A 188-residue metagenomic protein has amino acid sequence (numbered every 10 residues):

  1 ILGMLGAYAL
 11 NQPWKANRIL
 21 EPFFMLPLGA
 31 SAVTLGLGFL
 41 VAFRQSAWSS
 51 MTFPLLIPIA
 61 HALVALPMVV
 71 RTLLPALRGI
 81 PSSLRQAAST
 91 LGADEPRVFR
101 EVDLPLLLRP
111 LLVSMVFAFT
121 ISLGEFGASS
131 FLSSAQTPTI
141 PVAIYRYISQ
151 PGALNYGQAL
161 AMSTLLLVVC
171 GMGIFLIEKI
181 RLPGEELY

Functional and structural regions predicted by a protein language model:
I1-F24, V41, Q45, S82-L84 (+2 more regions): Transmembrane-helix boundary motif in ABC transporter permease subunits
I1-L5, A30, L111, M115 (+1 more regions): Generic alpha-helical transmembrane segments of integral inner-membrane proteins, especially permease/transport modules
I1-L5, L37, L56, L63-L84 (+2 more regions): Membrane-embedded alpha-helices of multi-pass transport/permease systems
Y8, G36-A47, M115-G124, S129-F131 (+2 more regions): A structural signal for multi-pass alpha-helical bundles of membrane permease subunits that mediate small-molecule
W14-I19, V33-V64, P96, L132-Q136: Membrane-interfacial helix termini and adjacent extracytoplasmic/periplasmic loops of multi-pass transporters
F23-A32, P58-P67, V116-L123, S133-S134 (+1 more regions): Hydrophobic transmembrane alpha-helices
L26, L63, V70-L73, P81 (+3 more regions): Transmembrane alpha-helices
L123, S129-E185: Interhelical loop and adjacent transmembrane-helix boundary motif in polytopic membrane transport permeases
